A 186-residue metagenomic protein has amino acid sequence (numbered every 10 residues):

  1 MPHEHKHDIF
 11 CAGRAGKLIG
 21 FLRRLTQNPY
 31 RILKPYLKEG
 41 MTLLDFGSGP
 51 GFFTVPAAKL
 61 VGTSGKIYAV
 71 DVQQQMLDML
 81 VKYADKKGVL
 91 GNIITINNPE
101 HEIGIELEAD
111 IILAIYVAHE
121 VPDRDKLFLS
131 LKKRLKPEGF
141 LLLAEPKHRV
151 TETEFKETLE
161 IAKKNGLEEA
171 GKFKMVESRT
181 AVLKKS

Functional and structural regions predicted by a protein language model:
H7-T26: Class I SAM-dependent methyltransferase Rossmann-like catalytic core, especially the SAM/SAH-binding loop
R23-M41: Conserved alpha-helix/loop element of class I SAM-dependent methyltransferases that forms part of the SAM/SAH-binding
K38, H101-I112: A short acidic, Gly/Pro-enriched loop at the edge of an enzyme's catalytic core that lines a small-molecule cofactor
L44, P50-E102: Class I SAM-dependent methyltransferase SAM/SAH-binding core
D110-D123: A short SAM/SAH-binding and catalytic strip from SAM-dependent methyltransferases
D125-P137: A short glycine-rich, Lys/Arg-flanked "PGG" loop and its adjoining helix->strand segment in the class I
E138-E145: Conserved beta-strand signature within the Rossmann-like core of class I S-adenosyl-L-methionine
N165, K174-S186: Core SAM-dependent methyltransferase catalytic element
